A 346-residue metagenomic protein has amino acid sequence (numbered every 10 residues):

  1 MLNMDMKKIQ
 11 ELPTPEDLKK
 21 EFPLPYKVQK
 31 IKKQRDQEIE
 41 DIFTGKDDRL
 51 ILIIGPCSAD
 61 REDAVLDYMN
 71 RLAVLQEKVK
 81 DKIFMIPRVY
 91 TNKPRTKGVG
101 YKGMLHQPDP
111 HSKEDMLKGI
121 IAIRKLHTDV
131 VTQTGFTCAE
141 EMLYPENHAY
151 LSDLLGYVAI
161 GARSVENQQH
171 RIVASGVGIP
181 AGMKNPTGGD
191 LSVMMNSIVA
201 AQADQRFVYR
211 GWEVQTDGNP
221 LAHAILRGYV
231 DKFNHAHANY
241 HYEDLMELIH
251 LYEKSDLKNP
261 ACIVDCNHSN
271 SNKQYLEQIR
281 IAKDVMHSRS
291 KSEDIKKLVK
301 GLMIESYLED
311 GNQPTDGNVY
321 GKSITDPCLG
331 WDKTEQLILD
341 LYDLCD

Functional and structural regions predicted by a protein language model:
M1-T44: N- or domain-start disorder-to-order transition segments that initiate the globular core
L2, M69, K82-E247, H268-S269 (+6 more regions): Active-site-facing alpha/beta catalytic cores
E40-D48, K254-N259: Glycine-rich phosphate/diphosphate-binding loops that line cofactor/substrate pockets in enzymes
I51-A64, D326: Conserved phosphate/anionic-ligand binding catalytic regions in large, soluble enzymes, centered on
G55, V264, G330: Conserved, mostly hydrophobic/aromatic
C57-D60, N259, N267-K273: Short acidic, Gly/Ser-rich segments with clustered Asp/Glu that frequently serve as metal-coordination loops in enzyme
Y307-C345: Internal helix-turn-beta structural module
